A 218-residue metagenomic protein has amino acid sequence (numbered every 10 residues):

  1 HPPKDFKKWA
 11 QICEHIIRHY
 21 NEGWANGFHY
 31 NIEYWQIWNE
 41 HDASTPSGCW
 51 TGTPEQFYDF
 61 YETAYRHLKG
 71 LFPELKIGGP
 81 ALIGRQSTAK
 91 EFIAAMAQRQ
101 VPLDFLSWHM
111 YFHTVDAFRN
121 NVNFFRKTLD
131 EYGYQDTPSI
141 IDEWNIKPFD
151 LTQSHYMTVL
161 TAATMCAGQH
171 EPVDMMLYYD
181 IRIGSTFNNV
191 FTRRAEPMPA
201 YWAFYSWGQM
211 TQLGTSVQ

Functional and structural regions predicted by a protein language model:
H1-F105, H109-T128, F149-A163, V190: Active-site cleft segment of glycoside hydrolase catalytic domains centered on the general acid/base Glu
E40, D142-E143: Active-site beta-strand/loop signature of hydrolases that rely on acidic residues for catalysis
A43, I146, I183: Active-site micro-motifs of SAM-dependent methyltransferase domains
P73-L75, Y134-T137: A short helix->loop->beta-strand "cap" motif at the edges of active sites that frequently abuts
A81-G84, E143, Y179-R182: Short, solvent-exposed turn/loop segments enriched in Gly/Ser/Thr/Pro and often Arg
F118, T137, C166-G168: Long, acidic, intrinsically disordered low-complexity segments
T137-D142, L177: Active-site neighborhood of phospho(di)ester-bond hydrolases with catalytic His/Asp-centered motifs
A163-Q218: Aromatic- and carboxylate-lined catalytic core of secreted/periplasmic carbohydrate-active enzymes
